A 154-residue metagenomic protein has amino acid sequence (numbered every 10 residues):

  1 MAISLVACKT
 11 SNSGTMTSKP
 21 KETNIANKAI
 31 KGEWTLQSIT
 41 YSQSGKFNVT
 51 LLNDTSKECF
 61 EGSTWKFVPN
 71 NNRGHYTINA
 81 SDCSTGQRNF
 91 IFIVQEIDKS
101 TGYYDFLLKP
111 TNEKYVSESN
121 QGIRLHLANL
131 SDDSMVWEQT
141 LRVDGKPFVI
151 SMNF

Functional and structural regions predicted by a protein language model:
S4-A7: C-terminal motif of bacterial Sec signal peptides marking the signal peptidase cleavage site
K9-N12: Bacterial signal peptide processing site
T17-T35: N-terminal helix-cap/turn-to-beta initiation motif at the start of protein domains
K19, F90-Q95, S134-F154: Edge beta-strand at a domain terminus
L36-N71, P147: Short, solvent-exposed loop/hinge segments that bridge or flank secondary-structure elements
S38-T40, I78-N79, E138-R142: Beta-turn initiation residues at beta-strand->coil junctions
Y41-S42, T64-L130: Contiguous, well-ordered beta-strand patches that form the walls/edges of small beta-barrel/beta-sandwich domains
